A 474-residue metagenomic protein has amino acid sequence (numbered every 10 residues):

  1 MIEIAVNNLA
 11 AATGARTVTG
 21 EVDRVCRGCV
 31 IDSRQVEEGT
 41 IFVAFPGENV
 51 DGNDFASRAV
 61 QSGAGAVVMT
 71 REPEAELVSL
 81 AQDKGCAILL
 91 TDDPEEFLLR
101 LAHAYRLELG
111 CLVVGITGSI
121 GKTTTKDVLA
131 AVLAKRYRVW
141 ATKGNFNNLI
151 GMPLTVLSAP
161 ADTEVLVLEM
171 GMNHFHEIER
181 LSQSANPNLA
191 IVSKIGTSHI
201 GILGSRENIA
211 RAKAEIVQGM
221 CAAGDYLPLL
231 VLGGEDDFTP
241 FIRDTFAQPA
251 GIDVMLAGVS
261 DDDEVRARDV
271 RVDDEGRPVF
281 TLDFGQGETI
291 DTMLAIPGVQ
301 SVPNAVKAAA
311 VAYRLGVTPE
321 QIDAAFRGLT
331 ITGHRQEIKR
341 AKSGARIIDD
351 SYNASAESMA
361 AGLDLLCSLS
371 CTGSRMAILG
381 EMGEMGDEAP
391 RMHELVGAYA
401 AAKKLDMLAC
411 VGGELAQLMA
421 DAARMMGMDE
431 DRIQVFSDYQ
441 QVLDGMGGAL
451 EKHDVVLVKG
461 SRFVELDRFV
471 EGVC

Functional and structural regions predicted by a protein language model:
I2-G115, T124-K135, L157, A420 (+3 more regions): Short, basic phosphate-binding NTP loop
L9, T40, A59, L101 (+14 more regions): Residue-level signal for inorganic ion chemistry
A10-A11, P94-L229, G234, F241-I252 (+2 more regions): Phosphate-binding loop of NTP-binding sites
T13, V60, P73-A81, I191-R346 (+4 more regions): Acidic, Mg2+-coordinating active-site environments of NTP-dependent enzymes
S33-A44, V139-W140, L157-L166, L363-G386: Mobile, glycine- and charge-enriched loop segments and immediately flanking short secondary-structure elements within
G47-V50, T332-H334, S351-M426: Active-site beta-alpha connecting loops in nucleotide-dependent enzymes
A56, V60-Q61, S182-Q183, A401: Non-catalytic positions within long, well-ordered alpha-helices that form the structural scaffold/packing of enzyme
I116, K122, G333-E337, F463-F469: ATP-dependent carboxylate/acyl-activation modules
